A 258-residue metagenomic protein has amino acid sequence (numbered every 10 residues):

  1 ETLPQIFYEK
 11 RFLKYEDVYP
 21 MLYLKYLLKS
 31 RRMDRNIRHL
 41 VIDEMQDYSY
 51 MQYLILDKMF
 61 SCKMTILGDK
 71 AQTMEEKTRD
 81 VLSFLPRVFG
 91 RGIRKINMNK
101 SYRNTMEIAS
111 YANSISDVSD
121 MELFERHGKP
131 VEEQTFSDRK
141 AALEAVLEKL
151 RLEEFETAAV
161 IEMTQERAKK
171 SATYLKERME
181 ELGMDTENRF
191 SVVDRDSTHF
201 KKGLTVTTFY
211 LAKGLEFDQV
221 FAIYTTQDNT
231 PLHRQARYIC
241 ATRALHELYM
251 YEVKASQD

Functional and structural regions predicted by a protein language model:
E1-M21: Conserved P-loop NTPase mechanochemical-coupling segment
Y26, S30-H39, Q46-D258: Conserved helicase motor core of SF1/SF2 NTP-dependent helicases
